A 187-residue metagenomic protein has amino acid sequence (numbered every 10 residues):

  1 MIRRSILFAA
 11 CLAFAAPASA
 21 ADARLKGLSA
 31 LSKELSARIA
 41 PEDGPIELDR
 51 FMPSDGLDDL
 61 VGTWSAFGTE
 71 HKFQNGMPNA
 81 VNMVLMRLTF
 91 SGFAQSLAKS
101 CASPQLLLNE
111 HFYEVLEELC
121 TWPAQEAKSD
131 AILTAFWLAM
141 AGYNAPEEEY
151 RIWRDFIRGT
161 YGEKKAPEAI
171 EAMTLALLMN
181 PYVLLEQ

Functional and structural regions predicted by a protein language model:
M1-I2, I6-L12, A16-Q187: Composition-driven recognition of low-complexity segments enriched in small/aliphatic/hydroxylated residues
